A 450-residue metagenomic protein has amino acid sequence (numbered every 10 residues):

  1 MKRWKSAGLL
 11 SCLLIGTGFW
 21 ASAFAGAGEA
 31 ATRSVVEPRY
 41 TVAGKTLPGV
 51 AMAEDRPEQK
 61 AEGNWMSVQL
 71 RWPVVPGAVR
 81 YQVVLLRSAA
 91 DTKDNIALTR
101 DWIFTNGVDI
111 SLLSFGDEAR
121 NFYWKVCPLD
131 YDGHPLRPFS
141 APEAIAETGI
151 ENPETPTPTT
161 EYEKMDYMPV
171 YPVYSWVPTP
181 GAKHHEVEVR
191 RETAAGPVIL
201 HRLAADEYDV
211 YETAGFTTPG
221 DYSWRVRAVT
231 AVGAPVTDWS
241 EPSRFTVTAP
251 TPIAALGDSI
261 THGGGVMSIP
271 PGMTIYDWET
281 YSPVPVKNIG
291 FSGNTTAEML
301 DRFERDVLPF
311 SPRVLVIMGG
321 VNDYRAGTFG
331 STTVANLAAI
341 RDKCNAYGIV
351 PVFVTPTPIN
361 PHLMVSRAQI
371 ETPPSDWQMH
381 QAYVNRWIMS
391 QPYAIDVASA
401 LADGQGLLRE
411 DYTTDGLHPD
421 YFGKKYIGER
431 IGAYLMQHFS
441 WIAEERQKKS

Functional and structural regions predicted by a protein language model:
S67-G77, V170-G181: Conserved aromatic anchor
V84-E118, V189-T217: Recognizes extended acidic, P/S/T-rich segments that occur within or adjacent to Ig-like beta-sandwich modules
Y131-I150, A231-V247: Extracellular fibronectin type III
W224, M299, M389-Y393, D411-S450: Histidine-centered active-site loop/cap adjacent to the catalytic His in serine esterases/O-acetyl transfer systems
R227-S292, A297, R302-S311: Serine-esterase "nucleophile elbow" of acetyl-processing enzymes
M267-I275, A297-N336, T357-P361: Oxyanion-hole/transition-state-stabilizing segment in secreted/luminal serine hydrolases and related acyltransferases
P361-S399: Substrate-gating cap/lid alpha-helix
